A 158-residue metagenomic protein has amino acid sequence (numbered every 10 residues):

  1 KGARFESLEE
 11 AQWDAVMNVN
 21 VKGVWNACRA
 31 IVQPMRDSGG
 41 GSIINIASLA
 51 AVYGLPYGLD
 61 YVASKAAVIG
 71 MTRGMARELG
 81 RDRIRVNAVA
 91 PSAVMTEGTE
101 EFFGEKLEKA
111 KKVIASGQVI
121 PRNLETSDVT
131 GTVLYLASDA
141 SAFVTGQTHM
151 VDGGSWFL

Functional and structural regions predicted by a protein language model:
A3, L8, G54-V62, G74 (+1 more regions): Active-site loop-to-helix junction immediately N-terminal to the catalytic Tyr of the SDR YXXXK motif in Rossmann-fold
A3-F5, E9-D14, A110, I114: Substrate-binding pocket helix/loop in short-chain dehydrogenase/reductase
C28, S64, T72: Active-site helix of classical SDR
Q33, R77-R81, A142: Alpha-helical segment proximal to the catalytic Tyr-Lys
S48: Residue(s) in the substrate-gating loop at a strand-loop-helix junction that position the organic substrate next
Y53, V133-L134, T145-L158: Short C-terminal tail/terminal secondary-structure segment of NAD(P)H-dependent dehydrogenase/reductase domains
Q118-V129, A140: A conserved structural motif in NAD(P)-dependent oxidoreductases
